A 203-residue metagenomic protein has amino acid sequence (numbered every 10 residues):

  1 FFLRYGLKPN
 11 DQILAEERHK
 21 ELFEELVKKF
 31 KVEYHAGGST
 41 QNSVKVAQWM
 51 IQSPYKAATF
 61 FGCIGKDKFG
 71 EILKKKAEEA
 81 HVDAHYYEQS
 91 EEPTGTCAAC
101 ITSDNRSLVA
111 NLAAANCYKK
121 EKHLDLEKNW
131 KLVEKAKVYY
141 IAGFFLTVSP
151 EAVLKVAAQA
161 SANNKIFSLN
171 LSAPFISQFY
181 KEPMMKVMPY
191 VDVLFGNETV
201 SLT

Functional and structural regions predicted by a protein language model:
F1-Q12, V32-H35, Y55-A57, C63-G65 (+2 more regions): Ribokinase/PfkB-type carbohydrate-kinase core domain
Y5-V27: Active-site gating loops and adjacent loop-to-helix segments of metal-dependent hydrolytic enzymes
K20-S43: Alpha-helix-centered segments that form part of catalytic cores
K28, Q48, E78: Short polybasic/polar patches that bind polyanions
H35-T59: Active-site alpha-helical elements of protease catalytic centers
T40-V44, G70, V153: A general structural signal for well-ordered alpha-helical segments in protein cores
